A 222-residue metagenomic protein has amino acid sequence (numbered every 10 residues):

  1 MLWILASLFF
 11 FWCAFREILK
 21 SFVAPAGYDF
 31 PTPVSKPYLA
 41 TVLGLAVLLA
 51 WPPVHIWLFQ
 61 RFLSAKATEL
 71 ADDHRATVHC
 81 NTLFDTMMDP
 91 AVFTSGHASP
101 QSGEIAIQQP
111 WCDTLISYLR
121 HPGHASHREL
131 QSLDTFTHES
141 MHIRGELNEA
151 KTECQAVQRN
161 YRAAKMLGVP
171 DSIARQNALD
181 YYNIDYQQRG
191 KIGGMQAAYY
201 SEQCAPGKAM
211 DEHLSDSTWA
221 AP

Functional and structural regions predicted by a protein language model:
M1-L2, F10-S21, W51, H55 (+4 more regions): Metalloprotease/metallohydrolase-associated module, dominated by Zn2+-dependent proteases
F11-T41: Cytosolic-side transmembrane helix boundary signature
S35-H55: Hydrophobic membrane-insertion alpha-helices, especially the h-region of bacterial N-terminal signal peptides
T68-Q101: Short extracytoplasmic
M87, L119, D211: Cys/His-rich zinc-coordinating "finger/knuckle" motifs
A91-L133, S140-I143: Active-site scaffold of zinc-dependent metalloenzymes
L130-Q158: Active-site recognition of the HExxH zinc-binding catalytic motif
